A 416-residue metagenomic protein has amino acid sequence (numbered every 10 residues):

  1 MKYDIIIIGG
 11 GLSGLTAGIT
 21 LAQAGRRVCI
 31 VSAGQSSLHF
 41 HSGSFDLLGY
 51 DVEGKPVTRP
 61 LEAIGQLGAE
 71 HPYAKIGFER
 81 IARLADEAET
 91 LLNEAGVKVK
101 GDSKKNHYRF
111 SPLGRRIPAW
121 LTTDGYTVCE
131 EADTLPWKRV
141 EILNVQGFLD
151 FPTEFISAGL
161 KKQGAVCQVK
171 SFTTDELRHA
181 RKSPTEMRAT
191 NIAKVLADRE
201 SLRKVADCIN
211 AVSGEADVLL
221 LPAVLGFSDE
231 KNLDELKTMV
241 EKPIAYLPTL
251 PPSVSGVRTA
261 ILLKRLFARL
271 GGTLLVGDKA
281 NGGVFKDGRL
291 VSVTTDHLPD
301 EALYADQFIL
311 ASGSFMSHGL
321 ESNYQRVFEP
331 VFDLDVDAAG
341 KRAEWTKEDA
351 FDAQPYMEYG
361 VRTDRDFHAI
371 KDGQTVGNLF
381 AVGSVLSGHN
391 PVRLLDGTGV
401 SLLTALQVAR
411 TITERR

Functional and structural regions predicted by a protein language model:
Y3-I30, A409: N-terminal Rossmann-like FAD-binding beta1-loop-alpha1 element of flavoenzymes
I6-I8, V31, A280, L303-G313: Short hydrophobic core segments
A33-A69, E176-I192, G399: Conserved N-terminal glycine-rich FAD pyrophosphate-binding loop of Rossmann-like flavoproteins
L47-E131, R139-I142, I156-L160: Dinucleotide-binding Rossmann-like beta1-alpha1 core, especially the glycine-rich loop that anchors the ADP
F151-Q163, V195-V218, L225-G283, P299: Helical element adjacent to the flavin cofactor pocket in flavoenzyme catalytic cores
K264, G282-A302, F308: Conserved beta-strand-loop-beta-strand element in the redox core of flavoprotein oxidoreductases
P299-D300, V336-K341, W345-P391: FAD-binding beta-loop-beta segment adjacent to the flavin cofactor pocket
H318-Q325, G377, V385-R416: A conserved FAD-binding loop/helix module that cradles the flavin
